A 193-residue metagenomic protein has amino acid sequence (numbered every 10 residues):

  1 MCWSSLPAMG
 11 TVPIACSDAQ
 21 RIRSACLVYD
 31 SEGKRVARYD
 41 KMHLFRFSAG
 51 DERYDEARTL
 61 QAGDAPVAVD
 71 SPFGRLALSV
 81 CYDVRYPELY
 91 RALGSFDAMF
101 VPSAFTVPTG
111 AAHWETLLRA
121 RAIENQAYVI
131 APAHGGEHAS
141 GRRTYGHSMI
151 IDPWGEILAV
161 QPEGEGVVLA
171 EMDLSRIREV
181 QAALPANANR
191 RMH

Functional and structural regions predicted by a protein language model:
M1-M9, V84-V168: CN hydrolase (nitrilase-like) catalytic-core segments centered on the catalytic cysteine and neighboring Lys/Glu
G10-S17: Short beta-strand-to-loop element that shapes/binds the nucleotide-sugar donor at the catalytic cleft/hinge
S17-R21, A139-R142: Short loop/turn motifs at secondary-structure junctions and domain boundaries
D18-G94, V107-T116, A182-A186: Active-site catalytic loop in hydrolytic enzyme cores
V28-D30, I151-D152, A170-E171: Short beta-strand-to-turn element immediately C-terminal to the catalytic PLP-Schiff-base lysine in fold type I
K34-A37, E156-L158, R178: Short helix-loop capping/hinge motifs at secondary-structure junctions, enriched in acidic/polar residues
E163-G164, M172-D173, V180: Structured C-terminal cap/extension of enzyme domains
I177-H193: A conserved C-terminal secondary-structure "cap"
